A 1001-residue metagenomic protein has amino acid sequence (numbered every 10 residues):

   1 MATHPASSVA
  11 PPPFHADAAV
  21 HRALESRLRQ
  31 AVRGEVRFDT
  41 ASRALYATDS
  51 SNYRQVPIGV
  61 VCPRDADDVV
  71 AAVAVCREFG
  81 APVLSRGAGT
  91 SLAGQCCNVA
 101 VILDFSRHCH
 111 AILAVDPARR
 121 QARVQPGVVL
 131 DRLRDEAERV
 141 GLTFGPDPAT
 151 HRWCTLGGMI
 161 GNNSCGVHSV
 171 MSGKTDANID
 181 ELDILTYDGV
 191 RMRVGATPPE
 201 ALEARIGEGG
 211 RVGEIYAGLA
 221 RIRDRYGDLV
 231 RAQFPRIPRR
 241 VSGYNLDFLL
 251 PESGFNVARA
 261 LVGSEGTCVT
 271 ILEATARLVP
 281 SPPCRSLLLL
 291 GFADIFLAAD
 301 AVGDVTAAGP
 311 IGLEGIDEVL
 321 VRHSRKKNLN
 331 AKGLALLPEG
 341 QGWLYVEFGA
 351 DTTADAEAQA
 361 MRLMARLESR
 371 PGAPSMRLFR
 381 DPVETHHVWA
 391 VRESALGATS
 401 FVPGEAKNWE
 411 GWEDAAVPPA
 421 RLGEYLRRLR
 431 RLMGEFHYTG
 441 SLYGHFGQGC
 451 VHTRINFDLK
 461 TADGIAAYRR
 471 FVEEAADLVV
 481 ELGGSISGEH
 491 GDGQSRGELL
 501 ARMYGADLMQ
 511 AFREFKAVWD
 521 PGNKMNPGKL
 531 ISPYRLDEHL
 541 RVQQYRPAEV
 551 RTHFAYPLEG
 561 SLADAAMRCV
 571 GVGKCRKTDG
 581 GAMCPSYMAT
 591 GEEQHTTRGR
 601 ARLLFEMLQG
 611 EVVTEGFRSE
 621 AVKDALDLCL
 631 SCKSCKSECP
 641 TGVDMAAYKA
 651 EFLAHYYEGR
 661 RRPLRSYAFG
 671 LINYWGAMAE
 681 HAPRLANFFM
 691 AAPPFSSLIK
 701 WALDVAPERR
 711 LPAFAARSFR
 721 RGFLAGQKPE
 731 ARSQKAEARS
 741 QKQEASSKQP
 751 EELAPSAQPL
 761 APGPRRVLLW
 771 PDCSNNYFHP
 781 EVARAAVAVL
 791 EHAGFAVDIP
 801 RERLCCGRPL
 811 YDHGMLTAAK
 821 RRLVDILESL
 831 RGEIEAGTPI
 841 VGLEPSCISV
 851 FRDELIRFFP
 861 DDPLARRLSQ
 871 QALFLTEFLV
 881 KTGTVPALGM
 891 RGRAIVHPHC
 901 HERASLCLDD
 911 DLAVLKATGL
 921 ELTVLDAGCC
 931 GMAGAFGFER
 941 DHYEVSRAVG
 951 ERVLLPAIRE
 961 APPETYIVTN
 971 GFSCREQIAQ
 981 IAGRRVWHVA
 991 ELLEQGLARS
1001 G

Functional and structural regions predicted by a protein language model:
M1-E78, A88-R120, A149, T267-R285 (+4 more regions): N-terminal flexible segment immediately upstream of the FAD-binding catalytic core in FAD-dependent oxidoreductases
T3-F14, A72, A204-L250, W519-P585 (+4 more regions): Flexible inter-domain linker/hinge segments
A16, L28, S51-V83, V101 (+6 more regions): N-terminal glycine-rich flavin-associated loop
S42-L45, S91-G94, T150-G157, P238-L249 (+15 more regions): A glycine-rich phosphate-binding loop feature that marks nucleotide/adenosyl-phosphate handling sites
S51, G161, H168-S172, I179-V391 (+3 more regions): C-terminal substrate-binding/cap subdomain adjacent to the FAD-binding core in PCMH-type and related FAD-linked
A274-S281, A299-V302, T306-A406, E410 (+12 more regions): Terminal amphipathic helices with adjacent charged low-complexity linkers/tails
F401, N408, E413, E481-I486 (+4 more regions): Ferredoxin-type iron-sulfur electron-transfer modules and their immediate structural context
D520, P527, A646-G1001: Iron-sulfur cluster-binding electron-transfer modules in prokaryotic oxidoreductases
